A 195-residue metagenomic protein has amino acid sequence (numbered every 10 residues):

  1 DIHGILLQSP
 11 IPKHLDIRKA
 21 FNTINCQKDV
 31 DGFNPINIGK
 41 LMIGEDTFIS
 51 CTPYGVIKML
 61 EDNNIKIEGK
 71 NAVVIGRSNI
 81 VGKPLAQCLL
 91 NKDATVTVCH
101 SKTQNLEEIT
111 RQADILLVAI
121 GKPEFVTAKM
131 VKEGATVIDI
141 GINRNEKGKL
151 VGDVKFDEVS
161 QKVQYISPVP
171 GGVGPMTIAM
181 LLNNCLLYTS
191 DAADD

Functional and structural regions predicted by a protein language model:
D1, I24-Q27, L186: Non-catalytic terminal and connector segments of soluble metabolic enzymes
D1-I2, A113: Short, high-confidence coil segments that cap the C-terminus of an alpha-helix and link into the following beta-strand
G4, Q8-H14, K122-E124, I142-R144: Short glycine-rich anion-binding loops that position phosphate/pyrophosphate groups of nucleotides and phosphorylated
L6-I67, N71: Anion-binding alpha/beta catalytic cores of soluble intermediary-metabolism enzymes, centered on
S50-V126, M130, T136: Glycine-rich phosphate/diphosphate-binding loop of Rossmann-like nucleotide-binding domains
K58-E61, N183-L187: Short glycine/serine- and small hydrophobic-enriched flexible loop segments
V98-N184: Rossmann-like adenosine-cofactor binding region
Y188-A193: Conserved small/polar residues in nucleotide/adenosyl-binding loops
